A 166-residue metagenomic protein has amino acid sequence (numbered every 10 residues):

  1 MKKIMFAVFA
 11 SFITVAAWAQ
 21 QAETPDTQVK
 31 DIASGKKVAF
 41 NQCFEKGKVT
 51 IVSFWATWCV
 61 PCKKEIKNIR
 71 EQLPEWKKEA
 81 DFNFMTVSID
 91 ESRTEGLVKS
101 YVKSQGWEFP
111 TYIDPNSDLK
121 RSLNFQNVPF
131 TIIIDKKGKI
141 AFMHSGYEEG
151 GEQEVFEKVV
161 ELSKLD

Functional and structural regions predicted by a protein language model:
I4-I13: Sec-dependent N-terminal signal peptides
V15-A19: Sec/Tat signal peptide C-region and signal peptidase I cleavage site
Q28-V49: A short beta-strand-turn-helix
I32, Y101-I134: Short, internal strand/loop/helix patches that form the active-site neighborhood or redox-interaction surface
G47-T50, W55-W58, N127: Short pre-active-site segment immediately N-terminal to redox-active cysteine/selenocysteine motifs in thiol-based
I51-V52, F84, T131: Hydrophobic beta-strand anchors of alpha/beta hydrolase catalytic cores
K63-Q105, N116-R121: Structural microenvironment flanking redox-active thiols in thiol-disulfide oxidoreductases
I133-D166: Thiol-/selenol-based redox modules, centered on thioredoxin-like and closely related oxidoreductase domains
